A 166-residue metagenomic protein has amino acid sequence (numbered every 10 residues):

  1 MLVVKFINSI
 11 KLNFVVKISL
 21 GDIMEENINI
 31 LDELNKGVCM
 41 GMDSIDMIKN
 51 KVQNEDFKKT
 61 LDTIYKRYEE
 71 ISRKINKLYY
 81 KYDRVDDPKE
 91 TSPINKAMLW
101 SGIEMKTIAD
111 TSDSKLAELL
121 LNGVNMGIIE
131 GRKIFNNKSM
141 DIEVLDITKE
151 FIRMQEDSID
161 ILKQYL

Functional and structural regions predicted by a protein language model:
V3-I23: Short, Lys/Arg-enriched N-terminal segments with co-localized hydrophobic residues within the first ~10-30 amino acids
N13-V16, N76, K163-Q164: Short, linear, compositionally biased motifs with a strong N-terminal bias
M24-V52, K115-S139: Alpha-helical bundle segments that constitute or directly flank the non-heme di-iron/ferroxidase center
E26-L34, E55-R73, D113-L119, E143-M154: Alpha-helical scaffold segments that form or flank carboxylate-/histidine-based iron centers
L34, G41, I48, I71 (+6 more regions): Amphipathic alpha-helices that form helix-helix packing interfaces
V52-E55, I75-L78, Y82, K138 (+1 more regions): Hydrophobic stripe of amphipathic alpha-helices that form coiled-coil interfaces
R73, K77-E118, N122-M126: Carboxylate-rich helix-loop segments that flank metal/cofactor sites and access channels in metalloenzymes
L116, G123-L166: Preference for long, well-ordered alpha-helical segments
